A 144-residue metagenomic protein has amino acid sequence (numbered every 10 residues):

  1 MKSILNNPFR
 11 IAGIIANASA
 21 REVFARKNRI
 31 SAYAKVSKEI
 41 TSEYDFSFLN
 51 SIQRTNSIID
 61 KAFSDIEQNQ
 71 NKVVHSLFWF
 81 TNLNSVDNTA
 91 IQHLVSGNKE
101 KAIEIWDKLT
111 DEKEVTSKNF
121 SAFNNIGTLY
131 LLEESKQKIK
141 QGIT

Functional and structural regions predicted by a protein language model:
M1-F48, N71-V74: N-terminal J-domain/J-like co-chaperone modules of DnaJ/Hsp40 proteins
M1-K2, K72-L94, T110-K118: TPR-adjacent "capping" and linker segments in tetratricopeptide-repeat scaffold/adaptor proteins
L5, V36-R54, I58, T81 (+2 more regions): Short coil/linker segments at helix-helix boundaries
R21-F24, N56-D60, D87: Membrane-embedded glycan transfer/ligation machinery that uses polyprenyl lipid-linked sugar donors/oligosaccharides
A34, K38, Q70, W106-E114: Alpha-helical junction/boundary sensor with strong preference for TPR arrays
T55-N56, N82-L83, N119-I126: Residues that mark the junctions of alpha-helical repeat units in TPR/alpha-solenoid scaffolds
I58-F80: Short, structured interface segments
N84-E112, N125-L132, Q137, Q141: Alpha-helical segment of the N-proximal tetratricopeptide repeat
